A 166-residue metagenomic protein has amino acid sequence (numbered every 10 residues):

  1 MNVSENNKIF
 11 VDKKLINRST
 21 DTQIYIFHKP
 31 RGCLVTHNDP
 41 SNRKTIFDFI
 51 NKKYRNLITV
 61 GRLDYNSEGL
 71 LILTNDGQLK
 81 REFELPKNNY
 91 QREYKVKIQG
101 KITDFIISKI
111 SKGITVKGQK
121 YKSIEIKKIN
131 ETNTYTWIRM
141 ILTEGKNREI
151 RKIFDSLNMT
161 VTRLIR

Functional and structural regions predicted by a protein language model:
M1-R166: Basic, flexible Lys/Arg- and Gly-enriched helix-loop patches that mediate nucleic-acid binding at interfaces with rRNA
